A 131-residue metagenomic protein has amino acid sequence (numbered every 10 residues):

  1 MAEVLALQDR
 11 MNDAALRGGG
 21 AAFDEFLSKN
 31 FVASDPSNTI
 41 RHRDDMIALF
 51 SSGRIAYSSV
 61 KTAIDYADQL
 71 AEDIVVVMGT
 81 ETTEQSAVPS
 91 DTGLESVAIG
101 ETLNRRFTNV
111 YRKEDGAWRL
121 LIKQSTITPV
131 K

Functional and structural regions predicted by a protein language model:
M1-F26, N30-K131: A beta-strand edge to alpha-helix "cap/lid" segment located at domain peripheries
